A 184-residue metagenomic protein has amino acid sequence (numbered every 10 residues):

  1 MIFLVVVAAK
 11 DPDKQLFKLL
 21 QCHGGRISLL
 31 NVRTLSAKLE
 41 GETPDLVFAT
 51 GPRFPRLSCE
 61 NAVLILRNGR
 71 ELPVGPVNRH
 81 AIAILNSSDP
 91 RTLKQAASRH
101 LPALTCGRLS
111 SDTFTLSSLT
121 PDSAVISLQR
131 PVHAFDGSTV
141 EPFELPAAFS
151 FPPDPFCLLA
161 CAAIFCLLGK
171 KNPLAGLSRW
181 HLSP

Functional and structural regions predicted by a protein language model:
M1-L85, R91-R99: Phosphate-binding loop of NTP-binding sites
R26, P102, K171: Residue-level detector of anion-binding/catalytic polar loops
L64-I65, P102-R108: Short hydrophobic/aromatic-enriched beta-strand-loop microsegments
I84-S87, A103, L116, C161: Residue-level signal for inorganic ion chemistry
S87-S88, L109: Short beta->alpha linker loops
D89, P102, P131: Residue-level detector of functional hotspots within protein domains
P90-R91, C106: Short aromatic-glycine motifs in intrinsically disordered, low-complexity regions
G107-P184: Adenine nucleotide phosphate-binding catalytic loops in nucleotide-utilizing enzymes
